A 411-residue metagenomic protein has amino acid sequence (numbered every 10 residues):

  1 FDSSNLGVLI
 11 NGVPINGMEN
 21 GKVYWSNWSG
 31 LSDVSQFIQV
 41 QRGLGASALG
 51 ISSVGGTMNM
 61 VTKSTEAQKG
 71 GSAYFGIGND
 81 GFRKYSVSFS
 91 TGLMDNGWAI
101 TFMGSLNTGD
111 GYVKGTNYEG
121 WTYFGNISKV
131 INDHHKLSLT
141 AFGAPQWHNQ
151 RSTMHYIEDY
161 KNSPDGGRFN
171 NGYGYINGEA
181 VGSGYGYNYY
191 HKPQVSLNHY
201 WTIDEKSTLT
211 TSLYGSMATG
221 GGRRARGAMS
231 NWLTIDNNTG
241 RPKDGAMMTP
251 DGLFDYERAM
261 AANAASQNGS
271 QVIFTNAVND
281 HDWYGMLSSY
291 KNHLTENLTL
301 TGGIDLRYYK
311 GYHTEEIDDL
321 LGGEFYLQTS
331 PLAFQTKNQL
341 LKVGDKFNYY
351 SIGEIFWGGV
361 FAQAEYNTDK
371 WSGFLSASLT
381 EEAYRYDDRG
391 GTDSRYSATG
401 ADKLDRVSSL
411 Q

Functional and structural regions predicted by a protein language model:
S3, I15, G78-D80, N107-G109 (+6 more regions): Structural signature of outer-membrane beta-barrel domains
V13-R42, V61: Short acidic/polar hinge/loop motifs at secondary-structure boundaries that mediate gating or recognition
V23, G70-F75, T108-V113, G120-N126 (+7 more regions): Extracellular loop and loop/strand-boundary signature of outer-membrane beta-barrel proteins
G70, I77-T108, V113-R151, Q194-D204 (+1 more regions): Transmembrane beta-barrel wall of Gram-negative outer-membrane proteins
V87-T91, G125-K129, V195-W201, T211 (+4 more regions): Residues on the lipid-exposed face of transmembrane beta-strands in outer-membrane beta-barrel proteins
N117-T122, T153-P164, R168, R226-D236 (+3 more regions): Flexible, surface-exposed loop regions and adjacent strand-edge segments of Gram-negative outer-membrane beta-barrel
S128, K136-Y200, R223-T275, A333-F334 (+1 more regions): Acidic/polar loop-and-plug regions of large Gram-negative outer-membrane beta-barrel proteins
T299-Q411: Signature of Gram-negative outer-membrane beta-barrel scaffolds
